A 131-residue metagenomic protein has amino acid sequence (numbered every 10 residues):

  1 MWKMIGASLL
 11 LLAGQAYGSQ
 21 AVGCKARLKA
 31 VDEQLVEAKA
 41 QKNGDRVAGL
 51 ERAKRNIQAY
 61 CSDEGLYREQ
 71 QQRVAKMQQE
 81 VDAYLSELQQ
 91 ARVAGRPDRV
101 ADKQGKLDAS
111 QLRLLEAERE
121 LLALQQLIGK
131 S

Functional and structural regions predicted by a protein language model:
M4-L12: Sec-dependent N-terminal signal peptides
A13-G18: N-terminal signal peptide c-region/cleavage motif recognized by signal peptidases
S19-K39, G44-S131: C-terminal-biased regions
